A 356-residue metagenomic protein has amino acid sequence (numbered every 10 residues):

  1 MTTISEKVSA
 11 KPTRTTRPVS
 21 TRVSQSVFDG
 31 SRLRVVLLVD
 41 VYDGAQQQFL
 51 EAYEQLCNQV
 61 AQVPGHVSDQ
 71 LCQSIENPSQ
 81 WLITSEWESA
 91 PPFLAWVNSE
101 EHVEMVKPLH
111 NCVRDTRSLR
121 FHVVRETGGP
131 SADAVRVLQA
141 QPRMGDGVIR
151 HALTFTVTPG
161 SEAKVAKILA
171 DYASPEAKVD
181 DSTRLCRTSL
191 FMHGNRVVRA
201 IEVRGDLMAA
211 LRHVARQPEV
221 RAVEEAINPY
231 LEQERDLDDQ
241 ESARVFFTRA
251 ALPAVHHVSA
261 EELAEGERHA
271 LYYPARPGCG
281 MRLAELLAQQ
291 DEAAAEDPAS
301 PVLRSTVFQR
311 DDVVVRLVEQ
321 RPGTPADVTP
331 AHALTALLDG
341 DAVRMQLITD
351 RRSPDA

Functional and structural regions predicted by a protein language model:
T2-Q80, E88-E100, R114-V197, E202-E219 (+2 more regions): Short S/T/G/P-rich N-terminal loop/turn motif that feeds into the first structured element of a domain
E104-N111, F121: Outer-membrane beta-barrel domain signature
